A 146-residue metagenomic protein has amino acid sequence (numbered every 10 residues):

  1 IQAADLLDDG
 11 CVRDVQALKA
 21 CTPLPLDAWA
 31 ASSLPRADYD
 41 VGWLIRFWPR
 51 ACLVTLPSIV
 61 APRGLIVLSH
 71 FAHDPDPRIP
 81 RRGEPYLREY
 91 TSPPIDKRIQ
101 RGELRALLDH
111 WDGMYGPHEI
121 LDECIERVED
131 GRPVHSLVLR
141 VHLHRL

Functional and structural regions predicted by a protein language model:
I1-R36: S-adenosyl-L-methionine
Q2, E119-D122: General small-molecule cofactor/ligand-binding pocket signal
G42-W43: Hydrophobic beta-strand segment of the Class I
A51-L65: A short glycine-rich, Lys/Arg-flanked "PGG" loop and its adjoining helix->strand segment in the class I
R63-P77: Conserved beta-strand signature within the Rossmann-like core of class I S-adenosyl-L-methionine
P75-P80, P85-T91: A short acidic, helix-capping loop that chelates divalent metal ions and anchors anionic groups
I95-M114: Short alpha-helix
E123-L146: Core SAM-dependent methyltransferase catalytic element
